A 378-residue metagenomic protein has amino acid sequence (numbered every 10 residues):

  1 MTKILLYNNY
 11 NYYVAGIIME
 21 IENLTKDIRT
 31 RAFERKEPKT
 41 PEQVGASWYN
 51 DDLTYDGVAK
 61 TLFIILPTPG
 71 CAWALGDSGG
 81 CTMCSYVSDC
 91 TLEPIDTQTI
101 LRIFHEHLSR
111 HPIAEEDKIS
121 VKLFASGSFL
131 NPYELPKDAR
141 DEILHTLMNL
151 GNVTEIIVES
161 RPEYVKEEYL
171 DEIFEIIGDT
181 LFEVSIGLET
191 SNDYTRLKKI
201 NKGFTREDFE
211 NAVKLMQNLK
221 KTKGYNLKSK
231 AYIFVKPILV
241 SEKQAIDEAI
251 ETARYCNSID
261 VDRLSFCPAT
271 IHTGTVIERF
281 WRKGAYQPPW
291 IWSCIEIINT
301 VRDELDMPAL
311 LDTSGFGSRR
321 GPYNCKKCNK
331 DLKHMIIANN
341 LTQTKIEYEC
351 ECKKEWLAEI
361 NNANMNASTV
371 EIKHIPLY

Functional and structural regions predicted by a protein language model:
L5, Y10-N11, I18-E34, Q43 (+3 more regions): Auxiliary Fe-S-binding modules of radical SAM enzymes
V44, L53-R102: Canonical Radical SAM [4Fe-4S] cluster-binding loop centered on the CxxxCxxC motif and its immediate flanking residues
S85-H107, H111-P136, L150-K166, T180-F209 (+1 more regions): Core AdoMet radical
L92, D96, E163-E168, I238-K243 (+1 more regions): Acidic-and-aromatic substrate-binding clefts and catalytic sites of carbohydrate-active enzymes
P94-S109, L135-T146, F204-A212, A245-A253 (+2 more regions): Well-ordered, non-membrane alpha-helical segments in soluble/globular domains
H111-I113, L147-M148, E172-L181, Q217-K220 (+1 more regions): Acidic (Asp/Glu)-rich catalytic clusters
Y133-D141, K166-E175, K243: Distinct, well-ordered alpha-helical segments
E207-T275, C294-T313: Conserved C-terminal portion of the radical SAM core fold that forms the substrate/S-adenosylmethionine-binding
